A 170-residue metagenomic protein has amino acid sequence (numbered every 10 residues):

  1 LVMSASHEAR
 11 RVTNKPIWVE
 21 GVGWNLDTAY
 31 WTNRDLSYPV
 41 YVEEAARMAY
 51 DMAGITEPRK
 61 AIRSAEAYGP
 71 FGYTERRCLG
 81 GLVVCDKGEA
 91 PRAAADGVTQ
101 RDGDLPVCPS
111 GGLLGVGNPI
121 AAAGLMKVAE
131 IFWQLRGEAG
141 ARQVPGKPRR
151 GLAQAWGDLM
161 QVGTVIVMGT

Functional and structural regions predicted by a protein language model:
L1-M48, D96-S110, L114-V116, A129 (+3 more regions): Condensing-enzyme catalytic core mediating Claisen C-C bond formation in acyl metabolism
R11, A46-A61, A139: Phosphate/pyrophosphate-binding loops at sites that engage ATP/ADP/AMP, CoA/4′-phosphopantetheine, polyphosphate
W31-D35, Y68-R92, P119, L159-I166: Short glycine/threonine-rich loop-to-helix capping motif typified by GTGT followed within a few residues by an Asp-Pro
Y41, A45-G54, T74-L82, K127 (+1 more regions): Stable alpha-helical structural segments in soluble proteins, enriched in small hydrophobic residues
K60-R63, R149: Conserved acidic residues
P119-L125: Cytochrome P450 heme-iron axial ligand motif
R136, G140-R142: Charged (often Lys/Glu-rich) extended helix/loop segments that serve as interaction or gating elements
